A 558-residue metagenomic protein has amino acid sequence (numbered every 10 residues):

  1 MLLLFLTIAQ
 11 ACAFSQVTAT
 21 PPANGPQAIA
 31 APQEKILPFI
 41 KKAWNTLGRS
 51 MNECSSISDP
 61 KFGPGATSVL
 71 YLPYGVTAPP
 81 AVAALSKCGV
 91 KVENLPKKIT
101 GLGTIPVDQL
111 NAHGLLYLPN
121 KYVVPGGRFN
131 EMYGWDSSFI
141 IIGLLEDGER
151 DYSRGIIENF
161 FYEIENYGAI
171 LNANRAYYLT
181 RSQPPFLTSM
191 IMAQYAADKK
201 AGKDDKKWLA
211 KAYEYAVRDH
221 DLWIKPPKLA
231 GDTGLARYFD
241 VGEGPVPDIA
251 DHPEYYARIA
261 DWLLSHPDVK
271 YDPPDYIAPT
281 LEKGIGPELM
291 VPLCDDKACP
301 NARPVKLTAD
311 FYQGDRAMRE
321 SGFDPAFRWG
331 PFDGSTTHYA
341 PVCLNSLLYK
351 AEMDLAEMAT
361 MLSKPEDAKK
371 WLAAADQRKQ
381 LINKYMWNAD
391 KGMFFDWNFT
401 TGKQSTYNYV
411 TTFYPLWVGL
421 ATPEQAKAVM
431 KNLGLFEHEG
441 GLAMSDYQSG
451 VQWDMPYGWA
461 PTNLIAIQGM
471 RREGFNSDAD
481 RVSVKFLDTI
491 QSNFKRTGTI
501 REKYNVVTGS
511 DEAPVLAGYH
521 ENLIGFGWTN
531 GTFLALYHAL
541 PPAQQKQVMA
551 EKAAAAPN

Functional and structural regions predicted by a protein language model:
M1-A11: Bacterial N-terminal signal peptides
A11-S15, A19: Boundary at the C-terminal end of the N-terminal hydrophobic targeting segment
A31-E131, G155-F161, Y167-I170, N174 (+3 more regions): Extended glycan-interaction surfaces of carbohydrate-active proteins
Y133-E163, T411-T422, N463-N476: Alpha-helical support elements that line or immediately flank enzyme active sites and cofactor-binding pockets
I164-A212: Aromatic/His-enriched, Gly/Pro-containing loop or helix-boundary segments that lie immediately adjacent to catalytic
Q194-K211, L355-K370, E473-S477: Inter-helical turn/loop segments and adjacent helix faces that build the functional surface of alpha-helical bundle
G334-K364, Q452-S477: Long, repeat-rich segments with strong aromatic
